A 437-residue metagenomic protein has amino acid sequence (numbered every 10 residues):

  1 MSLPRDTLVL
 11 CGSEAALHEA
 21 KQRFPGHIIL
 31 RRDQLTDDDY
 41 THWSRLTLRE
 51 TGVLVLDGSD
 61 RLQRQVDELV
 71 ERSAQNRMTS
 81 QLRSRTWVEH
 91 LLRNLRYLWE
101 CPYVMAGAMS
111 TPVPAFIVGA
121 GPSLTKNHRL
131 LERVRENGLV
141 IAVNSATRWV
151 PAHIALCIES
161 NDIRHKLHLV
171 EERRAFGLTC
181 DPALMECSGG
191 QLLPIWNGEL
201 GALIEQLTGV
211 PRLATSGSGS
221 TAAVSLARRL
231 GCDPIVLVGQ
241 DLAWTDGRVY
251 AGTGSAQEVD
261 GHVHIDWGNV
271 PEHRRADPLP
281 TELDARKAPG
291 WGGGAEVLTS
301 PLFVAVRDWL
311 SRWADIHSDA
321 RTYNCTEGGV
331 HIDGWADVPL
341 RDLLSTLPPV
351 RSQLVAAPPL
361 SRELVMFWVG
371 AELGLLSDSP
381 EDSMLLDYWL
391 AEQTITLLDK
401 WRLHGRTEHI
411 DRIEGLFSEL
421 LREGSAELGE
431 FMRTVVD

Functional and structural regions predicted by a protein language model:
G12, A16, P112-E171, F176: N-terminal beta-strand-loop-alpha-helix module at the start of alpha/beta ligand-binding or catalytic domains
Q22-L91, R135, R148-D233, I316 (+1 more regions): Acidic/Gly/His-enriched mid-domain segments of enzyme catalytic cores or analogous surface patches that mediate
N76-V140: N-terminal glycine-/serine-/threonine-rich phosphate-binding loop
P112-A120, E132, P151-L156, A202-L213 (+1 more regions): Short, basic, glycine/proline-bearing loop/turn elements
L156-A175, P194-I195, A251-R274, R341-P349: Acidic, Ser/Thr-rich peripheral helices and adjacent loops at domain boundaries
G217, D266-G329: Polyanion-binding loop/helix "lid" in catalytic or ligand-binding cores
D233-G247: Acidic, metal-binding active-site segment of PIN/NYN-like and related structure-specific nucleases
V304, A314-R321, C325-D437: Long, compositionally biased charged/polar accessory segments in the mid-to-C-terminal portions of proteins
